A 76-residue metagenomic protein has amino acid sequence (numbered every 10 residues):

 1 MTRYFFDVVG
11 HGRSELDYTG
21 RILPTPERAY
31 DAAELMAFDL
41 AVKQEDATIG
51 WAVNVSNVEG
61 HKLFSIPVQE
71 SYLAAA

Functional and structural regions predicted by a protein language model:
M1-L16: Short aromatic-glycine-(Arg/Gly/Cys) micro-motifs in beta-strand/loop hairpins
T2-Y4, R28, E70: Intrinsically disordered, low-complexity segments enriched in small/polar residues
T2-Y4, T19, E34, I49-W51: A generic structural signal for short beta-strands and their flanking turns/coil linkers
E15-P26: A short, exposed loop/beta-hairpin motif centered on an aromatic-Gly-Thr core
T25-E45: A short, charged, amphipathic alpha-helix used as a generic interaction element across diverse proteins
V42-A76: Short, mixed-charge low-complexity intrinsically disordered segments
